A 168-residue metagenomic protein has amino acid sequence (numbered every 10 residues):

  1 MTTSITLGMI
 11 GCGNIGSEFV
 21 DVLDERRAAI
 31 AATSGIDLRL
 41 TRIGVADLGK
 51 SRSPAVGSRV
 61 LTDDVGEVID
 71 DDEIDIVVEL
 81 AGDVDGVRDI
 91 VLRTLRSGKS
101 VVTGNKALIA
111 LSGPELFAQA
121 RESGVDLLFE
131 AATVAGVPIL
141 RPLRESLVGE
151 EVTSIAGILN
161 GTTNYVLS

Functional and structural regions predicted by a protein language model:
M1-S97: N-terminal glycine-/serine-/threonine-rich beta1-alpha1-beta2 phosphate-ribose binding loop of Rossmann-like
I10, L95, V102, G157-I158: Short conserved micro-motifs on helix faces and helix-strand junctions that flank and scaffold key functional residues
N14, V134, P138, E150 (+1 more regions): Charged, alpha-helix-enriched surfaces in structured cytosolic catalytic cores of large nucleotide-utilizing machines
R27-A31, A120, L147: Conserved hydrophobic residues forming the short capping helix/wall of the S-adenosyl-L-methionine
G44-G49, T133-A135, I158-N164: Glycine-rich beta-alpha junction loops
L61-D63, D70, V78-E79, V102-G104 (+2 more regions): General beta-strand structural signal in soluble alpha/beta enzymes
A81-S97, G104-E145: Rossmann-fold NAD(P)-binding glycine/threonine-rich loop
E145-S168: Conserved anion/nucleotide-ligand pocket segment
